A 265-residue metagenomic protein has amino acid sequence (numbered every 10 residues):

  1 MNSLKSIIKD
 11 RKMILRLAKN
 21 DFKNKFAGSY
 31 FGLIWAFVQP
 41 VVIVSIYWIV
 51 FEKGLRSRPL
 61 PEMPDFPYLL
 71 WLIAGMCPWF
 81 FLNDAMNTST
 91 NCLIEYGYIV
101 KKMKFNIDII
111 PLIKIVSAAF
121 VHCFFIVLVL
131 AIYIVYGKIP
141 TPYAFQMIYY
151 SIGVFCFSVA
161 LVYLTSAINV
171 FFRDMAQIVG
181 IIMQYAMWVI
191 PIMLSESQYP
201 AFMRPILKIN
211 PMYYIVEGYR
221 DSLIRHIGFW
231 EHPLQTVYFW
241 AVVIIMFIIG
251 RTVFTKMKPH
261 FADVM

Functional and structural regions predicted by a protein language model:
M1-M265: Hydrophobic transmembrane alpha-helices and immediately adjacent juxtamembrane helices of multi-pass inner-membrane
